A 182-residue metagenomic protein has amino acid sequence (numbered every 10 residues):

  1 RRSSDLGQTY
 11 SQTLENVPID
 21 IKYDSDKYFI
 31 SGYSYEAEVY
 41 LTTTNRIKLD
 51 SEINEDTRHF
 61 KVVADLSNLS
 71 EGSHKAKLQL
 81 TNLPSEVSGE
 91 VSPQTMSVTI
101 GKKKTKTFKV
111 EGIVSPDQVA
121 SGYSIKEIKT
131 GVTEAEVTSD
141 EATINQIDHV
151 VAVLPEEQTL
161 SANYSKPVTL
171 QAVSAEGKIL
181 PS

Functional and structural regions predicted by a protein language model:
R1-S182: Structured interface patches
